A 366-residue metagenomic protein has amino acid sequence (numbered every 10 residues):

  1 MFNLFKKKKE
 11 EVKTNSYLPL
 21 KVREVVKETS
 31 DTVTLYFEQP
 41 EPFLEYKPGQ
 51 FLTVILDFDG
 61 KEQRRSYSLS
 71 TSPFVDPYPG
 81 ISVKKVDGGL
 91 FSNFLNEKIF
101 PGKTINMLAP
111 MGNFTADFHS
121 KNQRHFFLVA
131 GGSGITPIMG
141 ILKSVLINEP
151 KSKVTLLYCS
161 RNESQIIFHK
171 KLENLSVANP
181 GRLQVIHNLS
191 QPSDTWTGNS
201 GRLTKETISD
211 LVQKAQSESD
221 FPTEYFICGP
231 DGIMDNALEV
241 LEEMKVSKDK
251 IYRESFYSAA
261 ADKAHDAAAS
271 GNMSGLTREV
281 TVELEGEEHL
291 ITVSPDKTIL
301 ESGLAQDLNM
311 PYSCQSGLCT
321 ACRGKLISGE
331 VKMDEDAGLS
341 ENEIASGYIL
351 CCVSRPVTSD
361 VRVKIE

Functional and structural regions predicted by a protein language model:
M1-N15, K21, E243, K248 (+3 more regions): Iron-sulfur (Fe-S) cluster-binding modules
K7-L108, R124-H125, S160-E163, E173 (+1 more regions): Ferredoxin-reductase
K13, N93-N272, L276-T281: FNR/FR-type flavoprotein reductase catalytic core
Q50, S70-P73, V293-I299, G338-S340: A short, sequence-level motif marking secondary-structure junctions
P73-Y78, S120-N122, P356-I365: Ligand-binding loop in jelly-roll beta-barrel domains
C228, C314, C319-C322, C352: Disulfide-bonded cysteines in secreted/extracellular proteins and peptides
G275-L318: C-terminal accessory/binding modules appended to enzymatic or scaffolding proteins
S302-Q306, A321-E366: Iron-sulfur (Fe-S) cluster-binding segments and ferredoxin-like electron-carrier domains, especially [2Fe-2S]
